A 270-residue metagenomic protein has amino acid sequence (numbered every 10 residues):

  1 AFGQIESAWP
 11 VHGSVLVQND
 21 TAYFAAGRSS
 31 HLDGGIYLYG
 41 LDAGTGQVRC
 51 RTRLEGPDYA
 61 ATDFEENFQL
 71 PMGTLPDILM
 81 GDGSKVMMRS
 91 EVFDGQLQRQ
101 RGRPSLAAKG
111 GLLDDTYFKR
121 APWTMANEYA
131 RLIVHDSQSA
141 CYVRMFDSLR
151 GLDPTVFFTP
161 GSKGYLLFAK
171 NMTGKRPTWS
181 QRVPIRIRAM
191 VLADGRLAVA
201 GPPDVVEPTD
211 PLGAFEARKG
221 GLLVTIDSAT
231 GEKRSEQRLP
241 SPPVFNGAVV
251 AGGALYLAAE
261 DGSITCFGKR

Functional and structural regions predicted by a protein language model:
A1-R270: Noncatalytic, solvent-exposed loop/strand surfaces of beta-propeller-type extracellular/periplasmic domains
